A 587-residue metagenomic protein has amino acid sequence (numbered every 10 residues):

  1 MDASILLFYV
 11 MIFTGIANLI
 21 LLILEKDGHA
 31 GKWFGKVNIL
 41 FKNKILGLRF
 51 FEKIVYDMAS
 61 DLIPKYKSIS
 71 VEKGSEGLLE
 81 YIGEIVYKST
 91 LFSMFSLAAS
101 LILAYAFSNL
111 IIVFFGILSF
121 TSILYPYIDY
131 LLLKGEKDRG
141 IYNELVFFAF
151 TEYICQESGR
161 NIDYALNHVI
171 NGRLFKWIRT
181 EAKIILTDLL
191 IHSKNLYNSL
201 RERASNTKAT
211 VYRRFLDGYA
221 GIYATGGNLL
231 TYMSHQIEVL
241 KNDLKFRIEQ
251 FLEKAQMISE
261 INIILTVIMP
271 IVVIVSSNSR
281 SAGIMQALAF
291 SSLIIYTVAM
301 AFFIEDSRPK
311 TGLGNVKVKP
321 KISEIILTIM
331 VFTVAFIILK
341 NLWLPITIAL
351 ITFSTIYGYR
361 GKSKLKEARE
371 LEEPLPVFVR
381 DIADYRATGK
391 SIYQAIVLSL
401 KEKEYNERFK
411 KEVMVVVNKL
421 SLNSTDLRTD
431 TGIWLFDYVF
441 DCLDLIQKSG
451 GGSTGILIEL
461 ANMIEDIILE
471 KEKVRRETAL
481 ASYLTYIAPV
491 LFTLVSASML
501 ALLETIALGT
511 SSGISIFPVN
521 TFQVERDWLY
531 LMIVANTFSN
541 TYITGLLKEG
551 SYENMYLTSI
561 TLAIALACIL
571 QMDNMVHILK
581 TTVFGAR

Functional and structural regions predicted by a protein language model:
M1-V71, V239, Y359, K366 (+3 more regions): Membrane-cytosol interface segments
D2, Y105-I112, S279-M285, A335-I346 (+1 more regions): Transmembrane helix interruption/hinge and helix-loop junction motifs
I5-Y9, I154-I261: Membrane-anchoring hydrophobic segments
Y9, T14-I16, K88-L103, I111-Y125 (+3 more regions): Bilayer-spanning, highly hydrophobic alpha-helical transmembrane segments
D27-L62, E202-N228, T425-S453: Short, non-transmembrane cytosolic segments of multipass membrane proteins
K44-A106, S551: Helix-boundary and N-terminal cytosolic regulatory elements
S70-M94, A255, S259, I325-F336 (+1 more regions): Loop-to-transmembrane boundary segments
I111-A204, L327-D430, Y438-L445, G452-V474 (+2 more regions): Juxtamembrane/interface alpha-helical elements of multi-pass membrane proteins
